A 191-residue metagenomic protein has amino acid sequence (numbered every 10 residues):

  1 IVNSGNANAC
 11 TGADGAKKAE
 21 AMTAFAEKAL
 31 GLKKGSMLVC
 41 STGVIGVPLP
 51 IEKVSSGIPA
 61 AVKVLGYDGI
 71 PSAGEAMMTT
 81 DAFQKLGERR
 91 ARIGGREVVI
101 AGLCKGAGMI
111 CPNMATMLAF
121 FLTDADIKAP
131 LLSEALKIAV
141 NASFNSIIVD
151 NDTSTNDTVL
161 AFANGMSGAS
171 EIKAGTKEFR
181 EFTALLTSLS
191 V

Functional and structural regions predicted by a protein language model:
I1-V191: Alpha/propeptide regions of enzymes that mature by internal proteolysis
